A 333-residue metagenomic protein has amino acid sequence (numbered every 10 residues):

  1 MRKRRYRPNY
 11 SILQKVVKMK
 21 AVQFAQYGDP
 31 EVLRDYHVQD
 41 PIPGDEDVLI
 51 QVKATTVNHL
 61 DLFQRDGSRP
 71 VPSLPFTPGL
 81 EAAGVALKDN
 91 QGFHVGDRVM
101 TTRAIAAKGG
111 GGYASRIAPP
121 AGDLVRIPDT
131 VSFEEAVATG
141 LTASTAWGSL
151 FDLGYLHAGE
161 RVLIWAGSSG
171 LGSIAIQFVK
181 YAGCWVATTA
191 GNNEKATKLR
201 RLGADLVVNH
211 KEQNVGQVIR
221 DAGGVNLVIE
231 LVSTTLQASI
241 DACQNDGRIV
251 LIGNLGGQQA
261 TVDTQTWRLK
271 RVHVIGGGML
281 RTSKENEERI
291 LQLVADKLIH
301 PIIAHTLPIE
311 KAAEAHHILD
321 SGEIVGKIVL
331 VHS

Functional and structural regions predicted by a protein language model:
Q39-T56, S68-I105: Glycine-rich beta-strand-centered segment in the early N-terminal region that forms part of a ligand/cofactor-binding
R98, V137-E212, V218: Mid-domain Rossmann-like dinucleotide-binding core that forms the NAD(H)/NADP(H) cofactor-binding site
M100, N226-I229: N-terminal Rossmann-like NAD(P) cofactor-binding module of classical short-chain dehydrogenase/reductase
I219-L227: A short acidic, Gly/Pro-enriched loop at the edge of an enzyme's catalytic core that lines a small-molecule cofactor
T234-I299, H332-S333: Glycine-rich phosphate-binding loop and adjacent beta-alpha segment of Rossmann(oid) nucleotide-cofactor-binding
S283-S333: C-terminal hydrophobic helical "lid"/dimerization subdomain of Rossmann-like NAD(P)H-dependent oxidoreductases
